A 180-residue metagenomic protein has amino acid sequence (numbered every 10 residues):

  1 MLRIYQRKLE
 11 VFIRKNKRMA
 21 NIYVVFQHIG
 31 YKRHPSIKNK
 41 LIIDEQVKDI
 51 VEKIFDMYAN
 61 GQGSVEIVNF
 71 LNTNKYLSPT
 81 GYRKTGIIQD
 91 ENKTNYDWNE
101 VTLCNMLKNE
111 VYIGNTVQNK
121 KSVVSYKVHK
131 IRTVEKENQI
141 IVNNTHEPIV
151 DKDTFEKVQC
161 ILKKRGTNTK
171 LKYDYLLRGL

Functional and structural regions predicted by a protein language model:
M1-L180: Conserved catalytic breakage-reunion loop centered on the nucleophilic residue
